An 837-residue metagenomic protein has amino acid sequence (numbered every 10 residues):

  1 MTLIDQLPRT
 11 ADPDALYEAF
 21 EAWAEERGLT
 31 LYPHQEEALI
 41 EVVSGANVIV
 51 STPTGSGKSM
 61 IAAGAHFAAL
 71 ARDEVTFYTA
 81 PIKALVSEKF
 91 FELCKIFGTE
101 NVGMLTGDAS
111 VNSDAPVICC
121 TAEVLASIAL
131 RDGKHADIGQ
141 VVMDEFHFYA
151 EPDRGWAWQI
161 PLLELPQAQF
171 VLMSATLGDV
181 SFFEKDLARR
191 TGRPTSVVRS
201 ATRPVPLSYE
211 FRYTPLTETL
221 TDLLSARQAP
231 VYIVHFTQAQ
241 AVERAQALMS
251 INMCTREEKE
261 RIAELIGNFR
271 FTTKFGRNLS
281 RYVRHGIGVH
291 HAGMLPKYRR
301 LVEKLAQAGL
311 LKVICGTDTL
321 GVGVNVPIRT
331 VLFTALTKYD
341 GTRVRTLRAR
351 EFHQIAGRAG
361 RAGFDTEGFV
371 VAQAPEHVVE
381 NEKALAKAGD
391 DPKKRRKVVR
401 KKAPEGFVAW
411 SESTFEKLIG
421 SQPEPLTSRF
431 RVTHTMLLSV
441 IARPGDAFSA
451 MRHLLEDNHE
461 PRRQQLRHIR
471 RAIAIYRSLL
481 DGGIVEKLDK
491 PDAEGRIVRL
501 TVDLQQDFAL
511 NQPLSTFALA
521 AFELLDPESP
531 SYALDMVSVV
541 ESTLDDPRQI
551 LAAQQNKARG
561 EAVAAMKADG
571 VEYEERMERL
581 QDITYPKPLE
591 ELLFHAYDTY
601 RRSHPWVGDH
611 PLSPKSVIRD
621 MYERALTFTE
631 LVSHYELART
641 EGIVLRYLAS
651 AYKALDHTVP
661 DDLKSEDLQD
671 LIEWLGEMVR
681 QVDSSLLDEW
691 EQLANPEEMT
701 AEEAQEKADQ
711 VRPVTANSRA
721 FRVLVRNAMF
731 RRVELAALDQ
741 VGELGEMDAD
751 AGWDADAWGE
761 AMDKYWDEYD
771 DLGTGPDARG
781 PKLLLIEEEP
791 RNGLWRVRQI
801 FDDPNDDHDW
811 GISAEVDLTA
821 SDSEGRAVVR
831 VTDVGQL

Functional and structural regions predicted by a protein language model:
M1-I40, S44-V48, R256-R284: Helicase-associated low-complexity/disordered flanking segments
E21-W23, L29-V205, R212, P230-H235 (+1 more regions): Conserved P-loop/Walker A NTP-binding site and adjacent catalytic elements of P-loop NTPases
T79, S87, C94-G103, Q238-V313 (+1 more regions): Conserved C-terminal RecA-like helicase domain
D114-A129, H285-P296, A306-N325: Conserved two-lobed SF2 helicase motor
R212-F236, E243, R300-A308: Conserved interdomain hinge at the start of the Helicase C-terminal
G288, Q307-A308, K393-K394, V398-R798: Non-catalytic terminal extensions of ATP-dependent helicases
T330-F333, T337-Y339, R345-A386: Conserved segment of the helicase C-terminal RecA-like domain
D802-L837: Compact beta-sheet-dominated globular domain cores
